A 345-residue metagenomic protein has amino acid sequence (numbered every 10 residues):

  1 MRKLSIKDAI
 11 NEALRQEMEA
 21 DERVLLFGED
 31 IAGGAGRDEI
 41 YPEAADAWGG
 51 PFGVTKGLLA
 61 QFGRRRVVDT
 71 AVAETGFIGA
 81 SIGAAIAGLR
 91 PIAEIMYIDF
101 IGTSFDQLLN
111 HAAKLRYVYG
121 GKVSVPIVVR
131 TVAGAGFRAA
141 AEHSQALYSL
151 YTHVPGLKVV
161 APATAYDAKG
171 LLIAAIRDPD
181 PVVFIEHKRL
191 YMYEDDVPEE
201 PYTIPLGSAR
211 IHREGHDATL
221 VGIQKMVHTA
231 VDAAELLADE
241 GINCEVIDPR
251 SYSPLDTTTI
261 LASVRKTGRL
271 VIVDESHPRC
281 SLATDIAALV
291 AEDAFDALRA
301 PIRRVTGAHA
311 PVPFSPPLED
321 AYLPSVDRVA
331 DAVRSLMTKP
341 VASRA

Functional and structural regions predicted by a protein language model:
M1-P181: Thiamine diphosphate
E17, E29, E74, E94 (+4 more regions): Acidic-residue sensor for enzyme active/binding pockets
A35-Q61, V123-V128, K188-A345: Thiamine diphosphate
P181-V183, I242: Short, structured loop/turn "capping" segments at alpha-beta junctions
